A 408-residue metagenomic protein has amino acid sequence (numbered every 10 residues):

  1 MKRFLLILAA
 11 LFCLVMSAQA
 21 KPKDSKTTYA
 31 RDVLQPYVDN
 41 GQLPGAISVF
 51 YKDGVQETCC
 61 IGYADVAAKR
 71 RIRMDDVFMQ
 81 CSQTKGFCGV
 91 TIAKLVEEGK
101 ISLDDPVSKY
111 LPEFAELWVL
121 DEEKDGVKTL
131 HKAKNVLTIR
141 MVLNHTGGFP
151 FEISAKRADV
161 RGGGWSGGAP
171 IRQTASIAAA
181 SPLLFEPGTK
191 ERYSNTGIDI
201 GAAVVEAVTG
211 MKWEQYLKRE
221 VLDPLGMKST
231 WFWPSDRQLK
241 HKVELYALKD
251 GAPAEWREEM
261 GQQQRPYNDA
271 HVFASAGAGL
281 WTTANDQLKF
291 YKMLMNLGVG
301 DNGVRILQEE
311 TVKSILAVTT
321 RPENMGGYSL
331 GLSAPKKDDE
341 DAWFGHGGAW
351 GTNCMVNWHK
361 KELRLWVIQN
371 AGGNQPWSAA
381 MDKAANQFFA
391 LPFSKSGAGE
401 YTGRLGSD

Functional and structural regions predicted by a protein language model:
K2-L8: Sec-dependent signal peptide recognition, specifically the positively charged N-region followed immediately by
A9-A18: Hydrophobic h-region of N-terminal signal peptides that target proteins for export in Gram-negative bacteria
K23-M79, K100-S102, L117-E123: Short, conserved catalytic-motif segment at the N-terminal edge
L34, D53-Q56, M79-V107, I198-E206 (+2 more regions): Active-site SXXK
N40-Q42, R71-I72, S102, L130-L137 (+4 more regions): Extracellular/periplasmic catalytic domains that process cell-envelope and extracellular macromolecules
T58, W118-A342: Short, surface-exposed loop or secondary-structure junction motifs that flank catalytic or metal-binding residues
C59, C354, K361-A371: Short, well-ordered beta-strand elements
N296, E310-N324, K337, G373-D408: Short, gly/Ser/Thr-rich active-site loops of penicillin-recognizing serine hydrolases
